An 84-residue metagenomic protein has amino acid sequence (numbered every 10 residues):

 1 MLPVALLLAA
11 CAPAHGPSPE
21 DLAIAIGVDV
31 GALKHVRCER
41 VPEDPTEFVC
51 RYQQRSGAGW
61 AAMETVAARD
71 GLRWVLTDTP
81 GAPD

Functional and structural regions predicted by a protein language model:
M1-A5: Sec-dependent signal peptide recognition, specifically the positively charged N-region followed immediately by
L8-A10: C-terminal motif of bacterial Sec signal peptides marking the signal peptidase cleavage site
A12-A14: Bacterial signal peptide processing site
G16, V28-E64: Post-signal-peptide N-terminal segment of Sec-exported extracytoplasmic proteins
P19-I24: ATP-hydrolysis module of ASCE/P-loop NTPase motor domains, specifically the Walker B Asp-Glu catalytic pair
T65-D84: Short beta-strand edge/turn micro-motifs at domain boundaries
